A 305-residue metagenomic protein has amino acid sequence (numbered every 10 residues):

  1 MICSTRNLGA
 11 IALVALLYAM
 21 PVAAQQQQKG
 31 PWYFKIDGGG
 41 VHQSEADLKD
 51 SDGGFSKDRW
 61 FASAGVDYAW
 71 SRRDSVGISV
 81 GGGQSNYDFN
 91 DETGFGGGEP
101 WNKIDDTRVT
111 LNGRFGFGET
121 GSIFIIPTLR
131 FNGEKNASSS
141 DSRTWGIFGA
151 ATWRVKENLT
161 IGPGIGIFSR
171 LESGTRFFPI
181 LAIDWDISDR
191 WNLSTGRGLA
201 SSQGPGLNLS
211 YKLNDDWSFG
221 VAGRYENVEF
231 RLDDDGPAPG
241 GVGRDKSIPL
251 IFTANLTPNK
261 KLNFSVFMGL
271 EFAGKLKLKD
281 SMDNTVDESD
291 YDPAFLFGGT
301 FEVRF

Functional and structural regions predicted by a protein language model:
A24-E92, R190, G196-G198, K212 (+3 more regions): Short glycine/proline- and aromatic-enriched beta-strand/turn motifs that initiate or cap beta-hairpins
I36-H42, I78-Q84, I125-F131, P163-I167 (+4 more regions): Transmembrane beta-barrel strands of outer-membrane/channel proteins
V41-K49, G83-G94, G116, T128-S138 (+6 more regions): Sequence/structural signature of outer-membrane beta-barrel proteins
D52-W60, G98-D105, S138-R143, L171-T175 (+3 more regions): Replace "Gram-negative outer membrane beta-barrel proteins" with "bacterial and organellar outer membrane beta-barrel
D58-A64, D105-L111, P127-F131, R143-G149 (+5 more regions): Hydrophobic, lipid-facing positions within transmembrane beta-strands of outer-membrane proteins
V66-W70, G113-F115, A151-W153, I167 (+6 more regions): Residue-level signature of outer-membrane beta-barrel architecture
R72-I78, E119-I125, E157-P163, R190-S194 (+3 more regions): Repeated loop/turn-to-beta-strand initiation elements of outer-membrane beta-barrel proteins
I180-R190, F252-L262, D290-F305: Outer-membrane beta-barrel "beta-signal"
